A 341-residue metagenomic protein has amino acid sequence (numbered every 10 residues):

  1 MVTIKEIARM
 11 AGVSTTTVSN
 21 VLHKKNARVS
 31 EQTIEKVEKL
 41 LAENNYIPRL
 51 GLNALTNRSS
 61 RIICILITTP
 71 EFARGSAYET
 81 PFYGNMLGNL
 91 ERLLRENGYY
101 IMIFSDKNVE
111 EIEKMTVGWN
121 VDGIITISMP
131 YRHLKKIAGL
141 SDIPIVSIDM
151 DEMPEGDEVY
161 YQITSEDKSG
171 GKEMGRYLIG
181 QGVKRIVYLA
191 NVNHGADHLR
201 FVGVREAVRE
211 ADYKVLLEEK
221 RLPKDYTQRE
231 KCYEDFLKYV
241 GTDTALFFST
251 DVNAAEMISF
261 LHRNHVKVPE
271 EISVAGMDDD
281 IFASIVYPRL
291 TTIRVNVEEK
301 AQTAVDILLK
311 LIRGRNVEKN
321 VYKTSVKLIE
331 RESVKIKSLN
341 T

Functional and structural regions predicted by a protein language model:
M1-S59: N-terminal helix-turn-helix DNA-binding module of bacterial transcription factors
K5, N44-E113: Amphipathic helical "hinge" segments at domain boundaries
Y78-E96, G170-E173, G195-V215, E256 (+1 more regions): Short, solvent-exposed amphipathic alpha-helices that sit in or adjacent to ligand/effector-binding or catalytic
E91-S105, R185-Y188, R205-R229: Short beta-strand elements in bilobed, periplasmic/extracellular small-molecule ligand-binding domains
I127-G170, V252, D278-L290: Flexible loop/hinge segments that line or gate small-molecule binding clefts
Y161-Y188, H198, Q228-E234, V295-R313: Hydrophobic alpha-helical segments within soluble ligand-binding/sensing domains
K172-Y213, N320-V334: An alpha-beta-alpha
E234-T341: Flexible loop/turn connectors
